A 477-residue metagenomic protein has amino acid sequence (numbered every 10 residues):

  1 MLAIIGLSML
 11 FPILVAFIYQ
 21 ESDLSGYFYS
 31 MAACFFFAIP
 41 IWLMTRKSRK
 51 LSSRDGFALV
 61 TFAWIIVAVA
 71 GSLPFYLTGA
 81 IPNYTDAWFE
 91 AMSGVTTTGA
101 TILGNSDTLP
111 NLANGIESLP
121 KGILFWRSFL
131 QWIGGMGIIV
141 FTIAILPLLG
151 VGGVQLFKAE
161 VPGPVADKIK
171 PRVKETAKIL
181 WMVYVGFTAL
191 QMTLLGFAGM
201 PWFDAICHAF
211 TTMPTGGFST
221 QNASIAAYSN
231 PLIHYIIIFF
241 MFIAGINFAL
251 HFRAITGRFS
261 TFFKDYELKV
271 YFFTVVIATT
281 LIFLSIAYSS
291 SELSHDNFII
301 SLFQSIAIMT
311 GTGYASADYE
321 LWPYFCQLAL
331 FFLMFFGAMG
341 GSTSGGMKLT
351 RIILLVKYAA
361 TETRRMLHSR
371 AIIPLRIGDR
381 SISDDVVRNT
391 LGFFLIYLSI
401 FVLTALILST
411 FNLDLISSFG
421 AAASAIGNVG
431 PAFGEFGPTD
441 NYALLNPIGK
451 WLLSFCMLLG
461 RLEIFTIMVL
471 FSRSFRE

Functional and structural regions predicted by a protein language model:
M1-E477: Membrane-proximal intracellular helices of multi-pass ion channels
